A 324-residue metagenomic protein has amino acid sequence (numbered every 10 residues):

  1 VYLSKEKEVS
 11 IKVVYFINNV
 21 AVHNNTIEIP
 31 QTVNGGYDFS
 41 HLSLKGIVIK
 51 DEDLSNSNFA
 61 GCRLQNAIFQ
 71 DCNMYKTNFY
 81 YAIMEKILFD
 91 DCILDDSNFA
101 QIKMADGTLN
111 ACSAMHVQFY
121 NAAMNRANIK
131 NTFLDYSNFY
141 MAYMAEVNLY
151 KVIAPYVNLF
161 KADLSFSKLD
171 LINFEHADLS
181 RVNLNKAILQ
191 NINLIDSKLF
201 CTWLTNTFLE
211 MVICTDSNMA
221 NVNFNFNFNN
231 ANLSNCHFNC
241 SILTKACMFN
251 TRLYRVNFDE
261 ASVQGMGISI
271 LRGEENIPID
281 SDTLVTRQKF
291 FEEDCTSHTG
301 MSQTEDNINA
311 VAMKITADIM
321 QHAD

Functional and structural regions predicted by a protein language model:
V1-K5: Short, hydrophobic beta-strand segments
K7-I11: Exposed beta-strand face motif in extracellular beta-rich ectodomains
F16-M313: Tandem repeat scaffolds
